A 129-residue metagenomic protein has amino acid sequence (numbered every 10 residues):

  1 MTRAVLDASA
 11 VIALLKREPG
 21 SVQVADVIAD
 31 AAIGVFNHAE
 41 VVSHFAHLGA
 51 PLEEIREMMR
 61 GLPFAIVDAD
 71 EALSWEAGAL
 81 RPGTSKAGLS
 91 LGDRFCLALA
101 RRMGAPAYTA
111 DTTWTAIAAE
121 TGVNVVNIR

Functional and structural regions predicted by a protein language model:
M1-I33, F45-E57: Short, well-structured N-terminal submotif of metal-dependent ribonuclease cores
R3, L97, R101-R129: Acidic, PIN/NYN-like endoribonuclease modules and their adjacent C-terminal/linker elements
L6-D7, I33-G34, L89-L91, D111-T112 (+1 more regions): Histidine- and aromatic-rich ligand-binding microenvironments
V11-I12, H38, W114-T115: A generic structural signal for short hydrophobic patches within well-formed alpha-helices
S21, H38, L52, S74-A77: A general structural signal for well-ordered alpha-helical segments in protein cores
V42-S43, M59, G78-R81: Amphipathic alpha-helical segments within well-ordered protein domains
A65-T112: Active-site neighborhoods of divalent-metal-dependent phosphate/nucleic-acid chemistry enzymes
